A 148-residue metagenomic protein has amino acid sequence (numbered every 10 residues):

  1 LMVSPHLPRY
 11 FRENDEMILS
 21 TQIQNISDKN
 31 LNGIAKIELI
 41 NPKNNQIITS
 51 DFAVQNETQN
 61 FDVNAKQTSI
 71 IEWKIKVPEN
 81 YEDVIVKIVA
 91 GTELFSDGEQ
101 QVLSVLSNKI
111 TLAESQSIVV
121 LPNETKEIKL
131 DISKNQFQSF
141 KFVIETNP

Functional and structural regions predicted by a protein language model:
L1, L31-G33, E99, F140: Residue-level signal for beta-strand positions within conserved beta-sheet cores that form or flank
M2-H6: Proline-enriched interdomain boundary motifs that mark the N-terminal boundary and often initiate the first structured
R9-D15: Short, solvent-exposed loop/linker segments at the N-terminal edge of repeated beta-sheet extracellular domains
F11, F61-A65, V120: Hydrophobic beta-strand core residues of beta-sandwich domains
F11, N44-Q46, A113: Short peripheral tails and domain-boundary helices/loops at the edges of structured domains
E16-E93, Q101: Beta-strand-rich binding/interaction modules
S20, E72-K74, P78-P148: Extended, solvent-exposed functional surface patches
